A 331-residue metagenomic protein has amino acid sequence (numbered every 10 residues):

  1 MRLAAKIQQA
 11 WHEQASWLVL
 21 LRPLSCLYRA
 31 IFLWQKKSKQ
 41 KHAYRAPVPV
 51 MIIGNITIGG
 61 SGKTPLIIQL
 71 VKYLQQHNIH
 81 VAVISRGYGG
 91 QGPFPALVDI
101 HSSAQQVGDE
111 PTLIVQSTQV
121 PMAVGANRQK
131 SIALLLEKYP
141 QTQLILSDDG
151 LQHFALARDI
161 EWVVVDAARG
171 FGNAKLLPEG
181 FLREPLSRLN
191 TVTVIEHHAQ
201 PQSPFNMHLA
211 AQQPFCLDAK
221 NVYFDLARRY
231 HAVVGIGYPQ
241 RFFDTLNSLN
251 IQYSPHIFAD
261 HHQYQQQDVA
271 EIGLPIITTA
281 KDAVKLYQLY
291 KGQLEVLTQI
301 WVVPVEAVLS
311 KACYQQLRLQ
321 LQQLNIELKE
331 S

Functional and structural regions predicted by a protein language model:
M1-I7, H77-I79, L151-S331: ATP-dependent carboxylate-amine ligase
R2-P49: A transmembrane-helix-recognition feature enriched in membrane-embedded lipid enzymes and envelope glyco-/phospholipid
L27, T64, I114, D148 (+3 more regions): Residue-level signal for inorganic ion chemistry
K36-I100, S331: Walker A (P-loop) phosphate-binding motif
Q69, Y73, D148, T245: Rossmann-fold NAD(P)-dependent oxidoreductase module
H80-S85, P121-V124, S254-I257: Conserved RecA-like helicase motor-core motifs
Y88-Q202: Phosphate/Mg2+-binding loops and adjacent switch elements in nucleotide/diphosphate-handling enzyme cores
